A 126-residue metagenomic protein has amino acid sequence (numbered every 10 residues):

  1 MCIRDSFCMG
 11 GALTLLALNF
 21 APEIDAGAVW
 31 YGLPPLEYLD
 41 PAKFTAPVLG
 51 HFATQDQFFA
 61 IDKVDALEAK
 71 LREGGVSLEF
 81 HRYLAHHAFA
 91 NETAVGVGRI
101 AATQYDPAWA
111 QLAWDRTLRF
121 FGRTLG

Functional and structural regions predicted by a protein language model:
M1-S6: Conserved small/polar residues in nucleotide/adenosyl-binding loops
G11-P22: Short glycine-enriched nucleophile-adjacent loop and the immediately C-terminal alpha-helix near the catalytic center
E23-L33: A conserved short beta-strand
F44, G50-F52: Short beta-strand/loop motif that positions the catalytic acidic residue of the alpha/beta-hydrolase fold
Q55-F59: Acidic catalytic loop of the alpha/beta-hydrolase fold
A60-A69: Short alpha-helix in the alpha/beta-hydrolase fold that links the catalytic acid
G74-G126: C-terminal catalytic histidine-bearing segment of alpha/beta-hydrolase fold enzymes
